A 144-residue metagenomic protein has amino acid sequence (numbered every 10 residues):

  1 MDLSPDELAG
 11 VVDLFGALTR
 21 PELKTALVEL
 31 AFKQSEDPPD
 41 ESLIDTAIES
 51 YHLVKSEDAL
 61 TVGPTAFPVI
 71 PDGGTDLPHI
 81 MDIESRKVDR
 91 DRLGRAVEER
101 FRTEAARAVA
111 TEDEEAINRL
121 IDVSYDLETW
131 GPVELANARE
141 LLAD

Functional and structural regions predicted by a protein language model:
M1-A17, S42-T46, V97-A108: Positively charged, polyanion-binding regions of nucleic-acid-associated proteins
D2-L3, L18-P21, P38-R92, W130-E140: Charged low-complexity interaction tracts in eukaryotic proteins
D2-L3, M81, A96, E114 (+1 more regions): Alpha-helical context
D13-E22, F32: Short capping segments at the starts of secondary-structure elements
Q34-E36: Short arginine-rich
M81-V109: Leucine-rich, amphipathic alpha-helical/linker segments
F101-D144: Glycine-rich, aromatic-bearing surface loops/beta-hairpins
